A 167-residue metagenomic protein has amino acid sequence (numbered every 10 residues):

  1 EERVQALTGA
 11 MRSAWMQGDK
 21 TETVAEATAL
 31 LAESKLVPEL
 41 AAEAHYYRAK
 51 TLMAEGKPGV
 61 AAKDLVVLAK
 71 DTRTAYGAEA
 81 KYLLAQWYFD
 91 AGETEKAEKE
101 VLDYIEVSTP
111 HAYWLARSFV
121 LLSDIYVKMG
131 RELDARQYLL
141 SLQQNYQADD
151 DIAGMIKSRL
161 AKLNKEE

Functional and structural regions predicted by a protein language model:
E1-E167: Acidic, polar-rich low-complexity tracts and alpha-helical solenoid repeat scaffolds
